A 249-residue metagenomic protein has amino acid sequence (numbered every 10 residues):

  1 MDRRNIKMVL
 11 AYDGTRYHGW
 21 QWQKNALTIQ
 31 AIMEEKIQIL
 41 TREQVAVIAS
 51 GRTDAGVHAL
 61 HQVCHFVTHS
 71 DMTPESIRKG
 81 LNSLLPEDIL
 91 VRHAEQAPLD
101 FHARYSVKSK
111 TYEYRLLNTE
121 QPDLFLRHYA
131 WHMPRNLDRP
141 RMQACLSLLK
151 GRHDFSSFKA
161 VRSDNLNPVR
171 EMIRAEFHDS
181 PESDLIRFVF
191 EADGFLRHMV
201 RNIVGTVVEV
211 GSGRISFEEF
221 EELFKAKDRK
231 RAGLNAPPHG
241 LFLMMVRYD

Functional and structural regions predicted by a protein language model:
M1-D249: Structured-RNA-binding interfaces characteristic of tRNA pseudouridine synthases
